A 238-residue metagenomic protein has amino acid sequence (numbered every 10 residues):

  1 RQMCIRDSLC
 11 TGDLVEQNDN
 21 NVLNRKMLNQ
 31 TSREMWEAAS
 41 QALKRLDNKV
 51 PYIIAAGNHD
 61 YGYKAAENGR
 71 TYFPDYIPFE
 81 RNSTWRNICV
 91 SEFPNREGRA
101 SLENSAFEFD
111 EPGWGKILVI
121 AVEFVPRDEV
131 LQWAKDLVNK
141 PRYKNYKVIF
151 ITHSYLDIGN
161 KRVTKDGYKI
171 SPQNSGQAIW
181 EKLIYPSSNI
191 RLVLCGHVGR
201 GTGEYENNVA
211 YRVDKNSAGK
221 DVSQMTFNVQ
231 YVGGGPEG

Functional and structural regions predicted by a protein language model:
R1-I5: Short, small-residue-biased leader/transition segments that mark boundaries at the very start of proteins
R6-D7, N48, R99-E103, E108 (+1 more regions): His/acidic metal-ligating clusters that form di-metal
R6-Q17: Active-site metal-binding motif and surrounding structural segment of the metallo-beta-lactamase
G12-D13, G57-N58, H153, G196-H197: Active-site glycine-centered loops adjacent to acidic/histidine catalytic or metal-binding residues that shape
V15-E16, D60, L156, R200: Short active-site segment of divalent metal-dependent hydrolases/proteases that encodes the spacing between
N20-Q132, Y143, Y205-T226: Extended active-site neighborhood of metal-dependent phosphoesterases/phosphodiesterases
G234-G238: A short C-terminal boundary segment appended to hydrolase-like catalytic domains
